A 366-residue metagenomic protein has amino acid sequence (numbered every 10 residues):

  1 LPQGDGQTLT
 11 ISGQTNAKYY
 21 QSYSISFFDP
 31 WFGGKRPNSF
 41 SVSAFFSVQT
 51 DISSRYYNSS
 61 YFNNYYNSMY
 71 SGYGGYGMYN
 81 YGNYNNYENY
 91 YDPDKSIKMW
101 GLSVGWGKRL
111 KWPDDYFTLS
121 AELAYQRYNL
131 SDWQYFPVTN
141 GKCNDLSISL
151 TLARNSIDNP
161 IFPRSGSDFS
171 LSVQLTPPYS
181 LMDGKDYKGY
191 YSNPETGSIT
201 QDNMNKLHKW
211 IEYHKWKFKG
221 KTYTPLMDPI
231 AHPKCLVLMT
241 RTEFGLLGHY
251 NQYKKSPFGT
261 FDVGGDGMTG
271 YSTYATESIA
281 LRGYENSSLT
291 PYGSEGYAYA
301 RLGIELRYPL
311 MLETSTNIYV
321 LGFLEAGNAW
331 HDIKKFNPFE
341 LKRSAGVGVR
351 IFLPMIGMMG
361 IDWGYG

Functional and structural regions predicted by a protein language model:
L1, S131-L310, G322-F323, W330-D332: C-terminal outer-membrane beta-barrel translocator/porin domains of Gram-negative envelope proteins and their
L1-F162, T240, R282-G283, M358-M359 (+1 more regions): Gram-negative/organellar outer-membrane beta-barrel architecture
Y19, K98, E212, E340-R343: Short, glycine/acidic-rich beta->alpha junctions
G33-R36, W112-D115, D158, L226-D228 (+3 more regions): Short coil turns and loop connectors of transmembrane beta-barrels in diderm outer membranes and organellar homologs
Q49, M311, G327-A329, P354 (+1 more regions): Short Gly/Pro-enriched loop/turn and capping motifs at secondary-structure junctions
M268-T273, K334-G366: C-terminal beta-signal and terminal closure region of outer-membrane beta-barrel proteins
E305-E313, F336-N337, R350: Hydrophobic alpha-helical bundle architecture
T316-G322: Generic long, charged, amphipathic alpha-helical segments
